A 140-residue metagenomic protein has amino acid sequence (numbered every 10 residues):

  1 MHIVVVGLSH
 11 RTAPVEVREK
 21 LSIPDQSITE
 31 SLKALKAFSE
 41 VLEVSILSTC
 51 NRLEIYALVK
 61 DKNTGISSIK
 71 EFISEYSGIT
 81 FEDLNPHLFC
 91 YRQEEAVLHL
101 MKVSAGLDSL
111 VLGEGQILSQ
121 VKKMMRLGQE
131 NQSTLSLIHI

Functional and structural regions predicted by a protein language model:
H2-D25: Short glycine-/aliphatic-rich beta-strand segments at the starts of folded cytosolic domains
I23-F38: Short amphipathic alpha-helix segments
V41-V44: Short acidic amphipathic segments
S48-L53: Short Gly/Ser/Thr- and Asp/Glu-enriched loop/turn motifs at secondary-structure junctions
L58-G128: Accessory, often N-terminal, substrate/partner-engagement and coupling regions that sit outside the core NTP/cofactor
I138-I140: Conserved small/polar residues in nucleotide/adenosyl-binding loops
